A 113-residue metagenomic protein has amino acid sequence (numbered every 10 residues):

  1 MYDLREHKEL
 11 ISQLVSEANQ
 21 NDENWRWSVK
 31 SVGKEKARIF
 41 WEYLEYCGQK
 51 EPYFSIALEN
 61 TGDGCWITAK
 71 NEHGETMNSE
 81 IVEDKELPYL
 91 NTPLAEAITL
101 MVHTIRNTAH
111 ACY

Functional and structural regions predicted by a protein language model:
M1-K8, V32-G33, E83, L87-I98: Intrinsic-disorder-associated interaction segments
M1-Q49, T76-M77, A111-Y113: Negatively charged, low-complexity tracts enriched in Asp/Glu with abundant Ser/Thr
K8, S12-V15, N19, N91 (+2 more regions): Residue-level detector of alpha-helical secondary structure
E45-E96: Intrinsically disordered, low-complexity regulatory segments enriched in Ser/Thr/Pro and charged residues
